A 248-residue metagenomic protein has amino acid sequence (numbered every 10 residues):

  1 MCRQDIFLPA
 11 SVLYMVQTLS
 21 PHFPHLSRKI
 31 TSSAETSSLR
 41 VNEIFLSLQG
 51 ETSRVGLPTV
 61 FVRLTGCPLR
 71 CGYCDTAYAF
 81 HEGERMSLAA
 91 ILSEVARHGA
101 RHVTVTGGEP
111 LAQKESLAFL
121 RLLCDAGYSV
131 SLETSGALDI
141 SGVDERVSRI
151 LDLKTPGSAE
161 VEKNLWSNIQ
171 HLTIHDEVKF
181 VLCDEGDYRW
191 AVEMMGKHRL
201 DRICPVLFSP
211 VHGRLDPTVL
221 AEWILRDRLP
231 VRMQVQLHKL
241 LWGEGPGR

Functional and structural regions predicted by a protein language model:
F7, L13-E82, K239, G243-R248: N-terminal [4Fe-4S]-dependent radical SAM core
T31-S38, T52, L57, A100 (+4 more regions): Homeobox/homeodomain signature
E35-T36, T65-L69, E94-R97, W166-Q170 (+1 more regions): Short amphipathic alpha-helical segments, especially helix-boundary/capping motifs
L39, L46, P58-T59, L69-V147: Conserved Radical SAM active-site core
S53, C74, G83-M86, V103 (+4 more regions): Short linear functional motifs in flexible/disordered or boundary regions
T59-F61, H102-T104, E177-K179, L207: Short aromatic/hydrophobic contact patches that present stacked aromatics for nucleic-acid/ligand binding
A112-R248: Conserved AdoMet/S-adenosylmethionine-binding subsite of the radical SAM
